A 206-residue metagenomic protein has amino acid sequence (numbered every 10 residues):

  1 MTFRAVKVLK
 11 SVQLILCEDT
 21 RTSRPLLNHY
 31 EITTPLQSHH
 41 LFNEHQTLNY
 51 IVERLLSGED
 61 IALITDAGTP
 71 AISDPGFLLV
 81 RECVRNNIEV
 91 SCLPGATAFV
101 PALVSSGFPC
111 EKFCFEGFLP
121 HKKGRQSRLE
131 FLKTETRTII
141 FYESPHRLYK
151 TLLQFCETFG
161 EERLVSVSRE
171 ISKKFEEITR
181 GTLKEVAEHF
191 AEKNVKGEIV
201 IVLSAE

Functional and structural regions predicted by a protein language model:
M1-F42: Glycine-rich, flexible N-terminal cofactor/catalytic loop recognition
L9-I15, N87-S91, T138-I139: Short active-site oxyanion
R21-S23, G68-T69, A98, R147: Alpha-helix capping/helix-boundary segments
S38-H45, F118-P120: Conserved helicase motor
H40, L48-T97: Glycine/small-residue-rich loop that forms an oxyanion/phosphate-binding "nest" at active or ligand-binding sites
E59-D60, R137-E206: A contiguous loop/helix-start segment that scaffolds small-molecule binding in enzyme catalytic cores
L78-E135: Class I SAM-dependent methyltransferase SAM-binding "motif I" and its flanking Rossmann-like core
